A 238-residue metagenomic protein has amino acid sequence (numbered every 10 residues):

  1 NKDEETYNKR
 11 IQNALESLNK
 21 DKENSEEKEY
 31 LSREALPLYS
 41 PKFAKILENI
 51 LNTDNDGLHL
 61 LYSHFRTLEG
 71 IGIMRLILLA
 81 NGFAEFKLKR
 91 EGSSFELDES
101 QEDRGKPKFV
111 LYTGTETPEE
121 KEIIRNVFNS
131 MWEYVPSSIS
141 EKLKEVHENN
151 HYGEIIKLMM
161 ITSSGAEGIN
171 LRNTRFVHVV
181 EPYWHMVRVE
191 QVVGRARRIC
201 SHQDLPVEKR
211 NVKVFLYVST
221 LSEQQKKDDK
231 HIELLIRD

Functional and structural regions predicted by a protein language model:
N1-L158: Conserved Helicase C-terminal RecA-like lobe
H64-E69, N81, T115-T117, S164-E167 (+3 more regions): Short, solvent-exposed loop/turn segments at secondary-structure junctions
E69-L78, K121-I123, I169-T174, V187-V193 (+1 more regions): A short acidic (Asp/Glu
R104-K108, R172-F176, L205-V214: Short glycine-/polar-rich loops that comprise or flank the Walker A/P-loop and associated switch/sensor motifs
L111-T113, V179, L216: Structural signal for conserved beta-strand scaffold positions within catalytic alpha/beta enzyme cores
S163-Q203: Conserved RecA-like helicase motor core of SF1/SF2 enzymes
V187-V193, R197-D238: A conserved SF2-helicase RecA2
